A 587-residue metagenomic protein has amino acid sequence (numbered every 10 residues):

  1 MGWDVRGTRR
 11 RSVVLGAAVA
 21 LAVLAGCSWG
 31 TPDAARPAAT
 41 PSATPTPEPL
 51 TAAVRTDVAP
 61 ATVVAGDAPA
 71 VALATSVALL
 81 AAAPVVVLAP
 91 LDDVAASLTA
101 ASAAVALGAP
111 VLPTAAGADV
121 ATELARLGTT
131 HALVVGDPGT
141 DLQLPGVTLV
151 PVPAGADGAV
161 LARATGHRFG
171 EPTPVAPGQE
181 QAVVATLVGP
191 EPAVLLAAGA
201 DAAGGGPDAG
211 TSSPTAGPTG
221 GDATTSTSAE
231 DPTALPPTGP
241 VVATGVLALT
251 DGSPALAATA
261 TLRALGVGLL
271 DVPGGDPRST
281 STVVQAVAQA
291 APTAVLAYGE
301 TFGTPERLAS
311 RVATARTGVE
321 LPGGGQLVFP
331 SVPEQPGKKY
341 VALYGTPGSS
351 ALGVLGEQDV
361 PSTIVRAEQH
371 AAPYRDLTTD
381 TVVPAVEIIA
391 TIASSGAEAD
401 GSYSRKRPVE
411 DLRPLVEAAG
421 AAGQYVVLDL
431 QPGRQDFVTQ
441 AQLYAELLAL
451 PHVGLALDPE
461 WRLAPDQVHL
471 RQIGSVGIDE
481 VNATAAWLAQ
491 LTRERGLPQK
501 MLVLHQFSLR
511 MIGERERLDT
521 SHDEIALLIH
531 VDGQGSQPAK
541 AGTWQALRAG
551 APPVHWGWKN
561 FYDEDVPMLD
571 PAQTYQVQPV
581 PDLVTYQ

Functional and structural regions predicted by a protein language model:
M1-V19: N-terminal export and membrane-targeting signals
V23-G26: C-terminal motif of bacterial Sec signal peptides marking the signal peptidase cleavage site
S28-Q326, P579, T585: Alpha-helical transmembrane segments and their helix-helix packing motifs
A83-P84, D92, L343-V416: N-terminal carbohydrate-binding/catalytic regions of secreted carbohydrate-active enzymes
A248, G275-T280, R471-Y586: Surface-exposed substrate-engagement region within the catalytic domains of secreted or surface-exposed extracellular
A313-P361: N-terminal module-boundary/linker segments of secreted carbohydrate-active enzymes
K339-G345, P384-I388, V426-L430, P451-D458 (+4 more regions): Hydrophobic faces of well-ordered beta-strands that scaffold small-molecule active sites in alpha/beta enzyme cores
T378-Q424, R434-L450, G454-A456, L463 (+3 more regions): Chitinase-like catalytic core of GlcNAc-active glycosidases
